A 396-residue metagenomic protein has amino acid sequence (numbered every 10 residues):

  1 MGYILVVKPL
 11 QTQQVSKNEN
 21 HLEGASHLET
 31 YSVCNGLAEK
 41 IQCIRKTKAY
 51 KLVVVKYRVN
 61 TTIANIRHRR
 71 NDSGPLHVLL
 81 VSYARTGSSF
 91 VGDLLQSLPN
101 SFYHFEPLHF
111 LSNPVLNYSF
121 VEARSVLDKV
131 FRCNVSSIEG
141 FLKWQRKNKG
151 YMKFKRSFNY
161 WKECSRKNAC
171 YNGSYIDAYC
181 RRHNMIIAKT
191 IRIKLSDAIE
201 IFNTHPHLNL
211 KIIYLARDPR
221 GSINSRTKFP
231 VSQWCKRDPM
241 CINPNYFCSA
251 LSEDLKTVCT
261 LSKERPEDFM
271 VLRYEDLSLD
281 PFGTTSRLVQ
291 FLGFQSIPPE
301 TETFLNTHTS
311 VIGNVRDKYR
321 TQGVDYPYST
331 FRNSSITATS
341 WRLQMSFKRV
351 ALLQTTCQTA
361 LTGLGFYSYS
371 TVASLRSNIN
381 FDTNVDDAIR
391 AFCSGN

Functional and structural regions predicted by a protein language model:
M1-V78, A84, Y151-W161, T227-P230 (+3 more regions): PAPS-dependent sulfotransferases, especially Golgi type II membrane carbohydrate sulfotransferases
Y83-S89: A short, glycine-centered helix-capping/turn motif at helix boundaries that positions DNA-contacting or catalytic
S89-N100: A conserved segment at the C-terminal end of the G1
S101, N113-L116, T204-P206, R265 (+3 more regions): Cytochrome P450
H104-L195, Q233-K236: PAPS-dependent sulfation machinery
W161, R166-K167, N172-E302, T309-S329: PAPS-dependent sulfotransferase catalytic domain
